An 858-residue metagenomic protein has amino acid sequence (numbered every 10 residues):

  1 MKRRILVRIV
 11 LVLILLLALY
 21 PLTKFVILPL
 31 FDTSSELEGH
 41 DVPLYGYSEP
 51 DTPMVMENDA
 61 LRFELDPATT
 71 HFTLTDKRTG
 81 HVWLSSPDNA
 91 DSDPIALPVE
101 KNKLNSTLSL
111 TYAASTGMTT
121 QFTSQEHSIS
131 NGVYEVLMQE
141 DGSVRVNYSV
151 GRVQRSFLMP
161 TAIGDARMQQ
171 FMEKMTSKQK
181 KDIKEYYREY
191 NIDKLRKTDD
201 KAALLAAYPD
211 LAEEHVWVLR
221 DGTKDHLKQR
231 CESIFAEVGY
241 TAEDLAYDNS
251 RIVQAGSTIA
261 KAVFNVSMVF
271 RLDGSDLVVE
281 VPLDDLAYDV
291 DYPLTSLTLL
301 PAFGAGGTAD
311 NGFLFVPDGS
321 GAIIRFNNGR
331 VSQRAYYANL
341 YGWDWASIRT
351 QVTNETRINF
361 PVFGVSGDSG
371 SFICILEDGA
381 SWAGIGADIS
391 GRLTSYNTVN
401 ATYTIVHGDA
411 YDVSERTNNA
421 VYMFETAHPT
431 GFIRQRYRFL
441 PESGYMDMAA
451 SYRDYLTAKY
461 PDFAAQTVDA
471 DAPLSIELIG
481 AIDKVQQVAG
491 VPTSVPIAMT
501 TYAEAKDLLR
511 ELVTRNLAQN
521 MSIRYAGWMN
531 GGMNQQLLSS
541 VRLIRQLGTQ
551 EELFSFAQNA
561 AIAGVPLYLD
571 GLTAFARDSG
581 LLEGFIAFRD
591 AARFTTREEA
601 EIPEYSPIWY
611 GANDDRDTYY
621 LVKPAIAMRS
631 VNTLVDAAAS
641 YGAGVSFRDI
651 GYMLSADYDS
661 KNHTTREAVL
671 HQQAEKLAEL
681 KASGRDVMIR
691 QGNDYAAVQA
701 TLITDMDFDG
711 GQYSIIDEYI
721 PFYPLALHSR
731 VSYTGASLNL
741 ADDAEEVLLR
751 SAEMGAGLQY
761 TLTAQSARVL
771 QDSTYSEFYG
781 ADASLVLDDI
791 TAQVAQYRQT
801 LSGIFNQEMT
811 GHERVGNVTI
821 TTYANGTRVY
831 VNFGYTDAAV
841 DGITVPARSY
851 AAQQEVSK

Functional and structural regions predicted by a protein language model:
M1-L15: N-terminal Sec-pathway targeting helices
L16-V26: Hydrophobic alpha-helical membrane-insertion segments, chiefly the h-region of N-terminal signal peptides
F25-S34, V55-M499, L509-R515, N520: Carbohydrate-recognition beta-sandwich/jelly-roll modules in extracellular/periplasmic carbohydrate-active proteins
V26-S48: Ser/Thr/Pro/Gly-rich low-complexity linker/stalk segments immediately outside membranes or between
N58, L65-K77, V365-T398, A576 (+3 more regions): Active-site-proximal substrate-binding groove within the catalytic cores of carbohydrate-active enzymes
H71, R152-Q154, A287, G527-G531 (+3 more regions): Solvent-exposed loop/turn segments at secondary-structure junctions within structured extracellular/periplasmic domains
L299, I523-Y525, L569, S646-D649 (+1 more regions): Conserved beta-strand positions
A470-I626, A656: Aromatic-lined carbohydrate-binding/catalytic grooves of carbohydrate-active enzymes
